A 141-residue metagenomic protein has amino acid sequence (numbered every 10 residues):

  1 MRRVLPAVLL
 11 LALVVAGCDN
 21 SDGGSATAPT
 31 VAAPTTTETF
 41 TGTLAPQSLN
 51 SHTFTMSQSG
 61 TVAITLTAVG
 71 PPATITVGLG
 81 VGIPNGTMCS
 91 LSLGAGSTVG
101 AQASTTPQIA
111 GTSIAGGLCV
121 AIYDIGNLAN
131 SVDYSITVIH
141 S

Functional and structural regions predicted by a protein language model:
M1-V8: Bacterial N-terminal signal peptides that target proteins for export
V14-G17: C-terminal motif of bacterial Sec signal peptides marking the signal peptidase cleavage site
D19-N20, T43-L93, T112-L118, L128-S131 (+1 more regions): Acidic, Ser/Thr/Pro-rich low-complexity intrinsically disordered segments
D22-P34: Short, low-complexity, disordered segments immediately C-terminal to signal peptides in bacterial exported proteins
P34, T53, T98-V99: Surface-exposed, beta-sheet-biased, low-hydrophobicity segments with strongly acidic/polar composition
T37-T43: Short amphipathic
G96-S113: Beta-sandwich interaction modules
C119-Y123: Extracellular recognition modules
